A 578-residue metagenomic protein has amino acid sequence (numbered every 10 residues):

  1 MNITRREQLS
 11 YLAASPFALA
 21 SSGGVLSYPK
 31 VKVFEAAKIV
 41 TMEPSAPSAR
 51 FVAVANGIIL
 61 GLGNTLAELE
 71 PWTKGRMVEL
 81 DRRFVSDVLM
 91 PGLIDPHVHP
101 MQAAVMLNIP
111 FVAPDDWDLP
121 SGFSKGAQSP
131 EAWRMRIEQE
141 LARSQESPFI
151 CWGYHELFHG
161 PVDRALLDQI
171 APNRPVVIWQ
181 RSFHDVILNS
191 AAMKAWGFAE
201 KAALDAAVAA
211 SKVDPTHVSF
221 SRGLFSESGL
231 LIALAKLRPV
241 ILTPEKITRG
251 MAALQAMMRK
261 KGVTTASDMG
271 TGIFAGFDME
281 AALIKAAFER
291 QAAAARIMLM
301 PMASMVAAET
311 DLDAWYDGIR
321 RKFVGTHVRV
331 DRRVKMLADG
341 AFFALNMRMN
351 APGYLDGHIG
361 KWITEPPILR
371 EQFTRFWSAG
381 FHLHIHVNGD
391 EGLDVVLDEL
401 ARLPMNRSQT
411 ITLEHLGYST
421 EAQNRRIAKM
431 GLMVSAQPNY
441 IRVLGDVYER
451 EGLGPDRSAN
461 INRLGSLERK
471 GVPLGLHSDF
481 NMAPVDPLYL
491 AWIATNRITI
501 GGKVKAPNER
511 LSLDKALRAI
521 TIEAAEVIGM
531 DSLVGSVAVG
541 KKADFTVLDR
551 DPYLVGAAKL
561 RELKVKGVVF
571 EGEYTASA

Functional and structural regions predicted by a protein language model:
M1-P16: N-terminal secretory signal peptides and thylakoid transit peptides that target proteins across membranes
F17-P29: Bacterial Sec-dependent signal peptides at the C-terminal "C-region" and cleavage site
L26-A36, V40, P44-A314, R332 (+7 more regions): Divalent metal-binding segments
A171-P172, M430, K470: Short, structured coil segments at secondary-structure junctions
R290, R320-G325, I427-K429: Acidic (Asp/Glu)-rich catalytic clusters
A294-W315, F323-V328, R332, T412-L416 (+1 more regions): Phosphate/diphosphate-binding loops
T374-H384, E391-I411, H415-L416, E421 (+3 more regions): His/Asp/Glu-enriched, well-ordered alpha-helical/loop segment that forms or immediately abuts the divalent-metal
